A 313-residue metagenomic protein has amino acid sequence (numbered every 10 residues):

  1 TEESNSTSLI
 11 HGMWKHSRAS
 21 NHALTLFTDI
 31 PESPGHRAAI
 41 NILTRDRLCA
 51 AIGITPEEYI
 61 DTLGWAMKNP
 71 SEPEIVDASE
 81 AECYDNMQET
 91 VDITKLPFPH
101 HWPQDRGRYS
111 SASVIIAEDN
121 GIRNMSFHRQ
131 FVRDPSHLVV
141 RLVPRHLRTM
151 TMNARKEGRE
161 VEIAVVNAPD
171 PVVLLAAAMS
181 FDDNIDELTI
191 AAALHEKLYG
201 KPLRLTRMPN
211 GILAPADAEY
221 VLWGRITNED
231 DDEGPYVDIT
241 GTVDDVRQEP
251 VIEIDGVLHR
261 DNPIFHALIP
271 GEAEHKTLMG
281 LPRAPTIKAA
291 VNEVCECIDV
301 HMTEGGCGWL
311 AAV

Functional and structural regions predicted by a protein language model:
T1-P235, G241-V251, D255-V313: Extended, highly charged
